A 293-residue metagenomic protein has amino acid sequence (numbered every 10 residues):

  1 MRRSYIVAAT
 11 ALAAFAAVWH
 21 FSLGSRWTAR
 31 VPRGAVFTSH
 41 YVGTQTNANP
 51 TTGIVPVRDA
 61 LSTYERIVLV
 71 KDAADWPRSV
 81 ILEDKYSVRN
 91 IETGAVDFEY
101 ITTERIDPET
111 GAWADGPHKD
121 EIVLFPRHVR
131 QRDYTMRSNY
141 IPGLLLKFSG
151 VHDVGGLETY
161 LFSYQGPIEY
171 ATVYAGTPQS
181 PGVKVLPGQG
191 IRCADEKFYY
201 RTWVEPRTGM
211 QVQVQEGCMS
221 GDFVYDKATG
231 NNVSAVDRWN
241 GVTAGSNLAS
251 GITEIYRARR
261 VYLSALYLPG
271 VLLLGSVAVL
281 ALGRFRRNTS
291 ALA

Functional and structural regions predicted by a protein language model:
M1-G116, F285, T289: N-terminal pre-first-transmembrane soluble regions of secretory-pathway and organelle membrane proteins
R2-Y5, E254-A293: Juxtamembrane interface at the cytosolic side of transmembrane helices
R26-V31, T243-L268: Membrane interfacial helix motifs at helix-loop boundaries and amphipathic/re-entrant anchors
P32, D107, P126, G241-A244: Helix N-terminus capping/helix-initiation residues
D72-A73, G209-V224, A258-L273: A broadly tuned preference for mixed-charge, low-complexity surface segments
D120-V224: Membrane-proximal low-complexity regions enriched in glycine and acidic/polar residues
W203-I252: Extended, hydrophilic extramembrane loops/domains of integral membrane proteins
